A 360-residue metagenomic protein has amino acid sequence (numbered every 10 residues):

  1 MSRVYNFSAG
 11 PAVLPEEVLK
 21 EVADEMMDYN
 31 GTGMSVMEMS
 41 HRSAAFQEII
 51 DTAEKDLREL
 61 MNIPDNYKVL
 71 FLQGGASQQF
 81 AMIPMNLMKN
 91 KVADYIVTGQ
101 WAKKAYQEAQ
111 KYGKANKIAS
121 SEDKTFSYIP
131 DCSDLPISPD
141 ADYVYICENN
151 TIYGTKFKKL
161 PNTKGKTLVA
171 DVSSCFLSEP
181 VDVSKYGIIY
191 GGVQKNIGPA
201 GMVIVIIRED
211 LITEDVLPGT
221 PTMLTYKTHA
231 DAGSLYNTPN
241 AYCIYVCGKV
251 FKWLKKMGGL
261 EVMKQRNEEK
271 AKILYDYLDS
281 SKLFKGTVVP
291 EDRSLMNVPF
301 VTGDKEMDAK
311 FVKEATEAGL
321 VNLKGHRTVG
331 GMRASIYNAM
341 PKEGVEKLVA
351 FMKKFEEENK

Functional and structural regions predicted by a protein language model:
S2-V4, E317, G330-K360: PLP-dependent enzyme catalytic core of the Aspartate aminotransferase-like
R3-E54: A glycine-/small-polar-enriched, mobile loop at the entrance of the PLP active site in fold-type I
G10, A109, S121-F176: Active-site phosphate-binding strand-loop segment of PLP-dependent enzymes
P15, V193-Y275, V289, E358-K360: Active-site C-terminal subdomain of aminotransferase-like
T32-Q79, N86, Q100, E108: Conserved N-terminal alpha-helix of the aminotransferase class I/II PLP-enzyme fold
S77-D142: PLP-dependent aminotransferase-like
V169, V183-Q194, V203: Conserved active-site segment immediately N-terminal to the catalytic lysine that forms the internal aldimine
F284-A315: Conserved PLP-binding catalytic core of the aspartate aminotransferase-like
